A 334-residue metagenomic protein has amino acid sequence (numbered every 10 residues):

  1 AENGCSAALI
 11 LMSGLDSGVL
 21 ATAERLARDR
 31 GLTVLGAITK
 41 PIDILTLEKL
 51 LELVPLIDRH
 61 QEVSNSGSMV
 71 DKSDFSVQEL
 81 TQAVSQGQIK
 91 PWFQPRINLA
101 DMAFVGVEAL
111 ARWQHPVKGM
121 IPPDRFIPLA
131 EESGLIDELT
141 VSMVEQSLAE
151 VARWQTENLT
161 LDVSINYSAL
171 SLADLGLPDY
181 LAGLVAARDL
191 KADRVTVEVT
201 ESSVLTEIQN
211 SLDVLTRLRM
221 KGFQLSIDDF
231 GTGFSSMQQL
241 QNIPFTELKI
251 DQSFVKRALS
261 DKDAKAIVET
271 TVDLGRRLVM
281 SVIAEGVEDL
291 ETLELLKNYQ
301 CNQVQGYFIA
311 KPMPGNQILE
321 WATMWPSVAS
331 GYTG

Functional and structural regions predicted by a protein language model:
E2-A8, L15-G36: Alpha4 helix (beta4-alpha4-beta5 surface) of REC/receiver domains from two-component response regulators
N3-I10, G31-V34, D137-E138, T160 (+2 more regions): His-Asp phosphorelay/catalytic-motif detector in bacterial-type signaling
L9, V163, F245-L248: Hydrophobic/aliphatic anchor position in the core parallel beta-sheet of P-loop NTPase nucleotide-binding domains
G14-L15, T33-L51, H60, A169-A173 (+2 more regions): EAL-family c-di-GMP phosphodiesterase catalytic domain
I44-E52, L56-V84, S330-G334: CheY-like receiver
K72-L190, S202-S203, T216-R217, M237 (+2 more regions): Bacterial c-di-GMP phosphodiesterase EAL domain
D179-G183, Q209-V214, K262-E269: Charged helix-capping and loop-helix junction motifs
